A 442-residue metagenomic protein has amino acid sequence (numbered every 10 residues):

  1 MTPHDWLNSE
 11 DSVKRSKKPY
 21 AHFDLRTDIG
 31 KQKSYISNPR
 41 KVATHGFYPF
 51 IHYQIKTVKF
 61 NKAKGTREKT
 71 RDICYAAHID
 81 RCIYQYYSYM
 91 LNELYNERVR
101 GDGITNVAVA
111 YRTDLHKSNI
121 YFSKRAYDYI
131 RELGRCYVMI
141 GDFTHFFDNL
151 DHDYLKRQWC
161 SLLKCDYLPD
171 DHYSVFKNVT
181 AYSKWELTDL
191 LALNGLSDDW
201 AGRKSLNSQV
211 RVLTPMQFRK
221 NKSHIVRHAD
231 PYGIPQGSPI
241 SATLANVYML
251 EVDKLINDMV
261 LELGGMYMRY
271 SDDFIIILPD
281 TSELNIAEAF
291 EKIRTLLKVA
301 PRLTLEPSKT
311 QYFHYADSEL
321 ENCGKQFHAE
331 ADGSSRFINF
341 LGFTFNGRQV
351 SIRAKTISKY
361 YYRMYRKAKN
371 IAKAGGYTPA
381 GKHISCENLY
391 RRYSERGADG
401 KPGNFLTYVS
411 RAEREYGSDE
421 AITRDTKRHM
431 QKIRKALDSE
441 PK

Functional and structural regions predicted by a protein language model:
M1-D198, R227, E415, D419 (+1 more regions): Conserved two-metal-ion catalytic palm core of "right-hand" nucleic acid polymerases, unifying RNA-dependent RNA
K64-T66, Y137, Y270, I338-L341: Short acidic (Asp/Glu) and glycine-rich catalytic loops that position anionic groups and cofactors
A77, R81, Q85-Y87, P215-P235 (+5 more regions): Right-hand nucleic-acid polymerase module
N92, E97, G101, S123-A126 (+10 more regions): Basic nucleic-acid-binding interfaces
K117-I130, S282-A289, G376-I384: Charged/polar, low-hydrophobicity segments characteristic of intrinsically disordered regions and flexible loops
L133-Y270, I275-F290, S335: Conserved polymerase palm-domain catalytic core
L163-Y167, I293-L303: A common structural junction motif
